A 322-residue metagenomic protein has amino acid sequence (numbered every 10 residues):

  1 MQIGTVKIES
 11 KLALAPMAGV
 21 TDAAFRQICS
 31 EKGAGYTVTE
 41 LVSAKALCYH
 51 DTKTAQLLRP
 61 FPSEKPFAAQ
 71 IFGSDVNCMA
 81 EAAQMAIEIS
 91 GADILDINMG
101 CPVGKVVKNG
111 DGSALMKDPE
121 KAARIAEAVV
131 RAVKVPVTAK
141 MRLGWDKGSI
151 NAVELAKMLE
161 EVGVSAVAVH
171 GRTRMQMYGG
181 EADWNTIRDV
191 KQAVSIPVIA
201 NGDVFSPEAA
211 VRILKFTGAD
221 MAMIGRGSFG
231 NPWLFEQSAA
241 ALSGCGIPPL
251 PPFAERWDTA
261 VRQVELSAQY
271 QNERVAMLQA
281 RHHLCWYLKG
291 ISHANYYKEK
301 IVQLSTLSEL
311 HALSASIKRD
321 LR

Functional and structural regions predicted by a protein language model:
M1-Q2, M17-D93: Glycine-rich, positively charged N-terminal anion/phosphate-binding segment
Q2-A13, K45-P66, C101-D111, V130-T138 (+1 more regions): N-terminal small/glycine-rich loop or linker at the start of catalytic domains across soluble metabolic enzymes
G4, I8, L12, A18 (+8 more regions): Alpha/beta catalytic cores of nucleotide-metabolism and tRNA/nucleoside-modifying enzymes
L12-P16, T37-T39, F67-I71, L95 (+4 more regions): Hydrophobic faces of well-ordered beta-strands that scaffold small-molecule active sites in alpha/beta enzyme cores
M17-G19, V42-A44, F72-S74, G100-P102 (+4 more regions): Active-site beta-loop-alpha junctions enriched in small/polar residues
A80-D111, P119-I196: Alpha/beta enzyme core
